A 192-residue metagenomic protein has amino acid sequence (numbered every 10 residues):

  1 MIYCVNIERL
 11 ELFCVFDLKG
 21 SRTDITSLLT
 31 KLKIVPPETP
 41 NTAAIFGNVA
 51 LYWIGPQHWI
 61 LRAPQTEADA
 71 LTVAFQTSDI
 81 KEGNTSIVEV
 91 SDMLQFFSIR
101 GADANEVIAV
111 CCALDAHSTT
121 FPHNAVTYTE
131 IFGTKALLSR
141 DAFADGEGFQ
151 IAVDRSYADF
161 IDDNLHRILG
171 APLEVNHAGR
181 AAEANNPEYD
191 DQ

Functional and structural regions predicted by a protein language model:
M1-Q192: Basic, glycine/lysine-rich polyanion-binding surfaces/domains
